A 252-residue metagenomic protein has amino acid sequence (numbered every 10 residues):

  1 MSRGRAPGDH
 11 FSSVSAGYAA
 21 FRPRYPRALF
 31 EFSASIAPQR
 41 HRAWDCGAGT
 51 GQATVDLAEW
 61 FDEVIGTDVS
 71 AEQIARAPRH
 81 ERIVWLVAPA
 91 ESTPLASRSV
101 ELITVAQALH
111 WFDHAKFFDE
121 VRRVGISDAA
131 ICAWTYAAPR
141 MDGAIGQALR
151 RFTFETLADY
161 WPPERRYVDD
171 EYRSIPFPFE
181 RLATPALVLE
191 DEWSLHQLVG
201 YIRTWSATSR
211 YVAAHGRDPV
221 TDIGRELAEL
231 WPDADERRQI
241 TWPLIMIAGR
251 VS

Functional and structural regions predicted by a protein language model:
M1-P38: Conserved class I S-adenosyl-L-methionine
H41, D62, E101: Conserved acidic residues
W44, T50-S92: Class I SAM-dependent methyltransferase SAM/SAH-binding core
E91-L102: A short acidic, Gly/Pro-enriched loop at the edge of an enzyme's catalytic core that lines a small-molecule cofactor
V105-A106, H114: A short beta-strand submotif of the Rossmann-like class I SAM-dependent methyltransferase core that lines
F112-E120: A short, conserved alpha-helix within the catalytic core of class I
R122, I126-E192: Conserved catalytic/acceptor-binding region of the Class I
D170-S252: Conserved Class I S-adenosyl-L-methionine
